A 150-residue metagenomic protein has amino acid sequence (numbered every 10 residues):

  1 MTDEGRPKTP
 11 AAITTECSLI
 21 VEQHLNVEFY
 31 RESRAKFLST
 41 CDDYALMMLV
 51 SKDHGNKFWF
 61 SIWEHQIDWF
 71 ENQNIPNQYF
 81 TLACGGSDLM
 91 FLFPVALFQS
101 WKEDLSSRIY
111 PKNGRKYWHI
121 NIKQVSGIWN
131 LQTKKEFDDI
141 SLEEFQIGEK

Functional and structural regions predicted by a protein language model:
M1-D42, K52-D53: Acidic-basic catalytic patches of nuclease active cores, encompassing PD-(D/E)XK and other metal-cofactor nuclease
K8, A12, E16, I20 (+3 more regions): Exposed alpha-helical structural elements
E22-E28, Q73-P76, E103-S107: Structural alpha-beta junctions
C41-D43, G86-S87: Glycine-centered tight beta-turn/hairpin loop motif at sheet-sheet or coil-to-beta transitions
A45-M48: Short hydrophobic-aromatic micro-motifs
V50-K52, K135: A broadly conserved detector of short glycine/acidic/proline-rich loop/turn motifs that flank catalytic sites and bind
D53-M90, V95: Catalytic cores of nucleic-acid endonucleases
F91, A96-K150: Non-catalytic C-terminal interaction segments of nucleic acid-processing enzymes
